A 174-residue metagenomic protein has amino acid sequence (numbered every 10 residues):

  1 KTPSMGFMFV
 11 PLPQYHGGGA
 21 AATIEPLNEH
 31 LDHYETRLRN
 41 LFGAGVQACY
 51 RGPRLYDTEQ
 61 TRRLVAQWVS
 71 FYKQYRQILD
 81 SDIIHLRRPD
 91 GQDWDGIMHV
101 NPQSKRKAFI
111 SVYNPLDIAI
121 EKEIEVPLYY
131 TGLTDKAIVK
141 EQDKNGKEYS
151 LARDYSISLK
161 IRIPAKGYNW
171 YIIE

Functional and structural regions predicted by a protein language model:
K1-G146, K160-R162: Active-site-proximal substrate-binding groove within the catalytic cores of carbohydrate-active enzymes
S150-E174: C-terminal beta-strand-rich structural cap/linker in extracellular carbohydrate-active enzymes
